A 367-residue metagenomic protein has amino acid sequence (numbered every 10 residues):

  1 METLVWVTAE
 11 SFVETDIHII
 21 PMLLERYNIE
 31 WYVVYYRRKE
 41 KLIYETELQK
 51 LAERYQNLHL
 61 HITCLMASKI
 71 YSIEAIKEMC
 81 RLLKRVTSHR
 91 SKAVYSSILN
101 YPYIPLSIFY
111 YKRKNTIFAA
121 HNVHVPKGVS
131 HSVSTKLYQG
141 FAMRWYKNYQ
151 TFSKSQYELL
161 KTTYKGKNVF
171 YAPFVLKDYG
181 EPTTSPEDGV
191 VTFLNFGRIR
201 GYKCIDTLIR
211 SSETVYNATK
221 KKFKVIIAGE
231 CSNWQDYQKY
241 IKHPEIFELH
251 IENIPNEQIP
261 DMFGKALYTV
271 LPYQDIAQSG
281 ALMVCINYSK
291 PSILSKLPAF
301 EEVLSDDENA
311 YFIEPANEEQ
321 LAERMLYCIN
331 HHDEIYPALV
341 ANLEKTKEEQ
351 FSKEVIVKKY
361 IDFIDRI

Functional and structural regions predicted by a protein language model:
V13, A75-M79, A93-R113, A277: An aromatic- and histidine-rich active-site surface loop
L83-T87, Y110-K112, S132-Y149: Membrane-proximal helix-turn-helix segments that form the acceptor-binding/catalytic region of lipid-linked
R144-E181: Donor nucleotide-sugar binding/catalytic pocket of nucleotide-sugar-dependent glycosyltransferases
S185-K203, I209-S212, V225-I226: Conserved donor-binding/catalytic core segment of Leloir-type glycosyltransferases
D236-P260: Nucleotide-activated donor-binding/catalytic signature segment of Leloir-type glycosyltransferases, i.e., the conserved
D261-A277, K290: Acidic donor-binding loop of glycosyltransferase active sites
D306-D307, Y311-E318, Y327-D333: Conserved acidic donor-binding segment of nucleotide-sugar-dependent glycosyltransferases
D333-D365: A charged, aromatic-enriched C-terminal amphipathic alpha-helix characteristic of glycosyltransferases across folds
